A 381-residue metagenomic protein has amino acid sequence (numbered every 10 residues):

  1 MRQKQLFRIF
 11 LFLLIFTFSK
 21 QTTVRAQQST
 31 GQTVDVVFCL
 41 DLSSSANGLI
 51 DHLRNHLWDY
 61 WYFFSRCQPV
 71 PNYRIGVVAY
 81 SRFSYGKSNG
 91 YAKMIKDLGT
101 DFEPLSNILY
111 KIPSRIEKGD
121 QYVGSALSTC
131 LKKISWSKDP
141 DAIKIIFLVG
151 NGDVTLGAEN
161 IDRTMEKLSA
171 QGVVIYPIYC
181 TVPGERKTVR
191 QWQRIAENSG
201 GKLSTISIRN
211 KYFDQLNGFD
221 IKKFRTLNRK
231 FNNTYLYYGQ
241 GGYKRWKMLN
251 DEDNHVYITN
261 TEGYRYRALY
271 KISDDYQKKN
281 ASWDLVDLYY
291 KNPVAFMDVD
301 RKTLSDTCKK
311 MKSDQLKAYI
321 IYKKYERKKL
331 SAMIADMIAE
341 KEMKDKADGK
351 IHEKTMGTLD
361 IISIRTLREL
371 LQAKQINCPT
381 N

Functional and structural regions predicted by a protein language model:
I9-T17: Bacterial N-terminal signal peptides
T30-K93, L127, I146-F147: Von Willebrand factor
T30-S45, L105-K111, Q171, V299-K302 (+1 more regions): Acidic/histidine-rich, surface-exposed loop or edge segments in extracytoplasmic proteins
D41, V77, L127, I143-T155 (+3 more regions): DG-centered beta-turn motif at the end of beta-strands
L42-A46, Y80-G86, S114-E117, N151-L156 (+2 more regions): Solvent-exposed loop/turn segments at secondary-structure junctions within structured extracellular/periplasmic domains
M94-K144, T155, G184-V189: Von Willebrand factor
G152-N198: VWA/integrin I-like adhesion module and closely mimicked acidic/polar interface patches used
S199, L203-A295, S331-D360: C-terminal "exit" segments of structured domains
